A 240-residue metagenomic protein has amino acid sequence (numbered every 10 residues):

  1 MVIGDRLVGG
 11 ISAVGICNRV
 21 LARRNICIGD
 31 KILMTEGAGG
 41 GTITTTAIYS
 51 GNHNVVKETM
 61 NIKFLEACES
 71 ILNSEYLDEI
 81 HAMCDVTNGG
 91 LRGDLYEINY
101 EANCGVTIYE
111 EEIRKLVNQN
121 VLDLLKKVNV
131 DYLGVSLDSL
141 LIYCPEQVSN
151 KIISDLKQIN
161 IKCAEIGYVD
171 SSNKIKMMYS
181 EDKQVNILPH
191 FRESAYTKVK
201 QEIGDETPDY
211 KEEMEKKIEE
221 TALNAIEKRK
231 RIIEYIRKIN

Functional and structural regions predicted by a protein language model:
M1-I3, C17-N25, L72, Y96 (+2 more regions): A generic local secondary-structure boundary/capping motif
M1-T46, G167-Y168, S180: Glycine-rich anion-binding loops of enzyme active sites
R6, G134-S139: Short Gly/Ser/Thr- and Asp/Glu-enriched loop/turn motifs at secondary-structure junctions
T44-M60: Short, compositionally biased
T59-S136: Active-site-proximal betaalpha loop/short-helix elements that scaffold phosphoryl/nucleotidyl transfer chemistry
V86-T87, G105-K115, L133-G134, I153-Y179: Beta-strand->loop->alpha-helix junctions that form or flank phosphate-binding loops in nucleotide-handling enzymes
Y143-N150: Helix N-cap motif at beta-to-alpha junctions
I161-N240: Acidic, Ser/Thr/Pro-rich beta/coil linker or hinge segments at domain junctions
